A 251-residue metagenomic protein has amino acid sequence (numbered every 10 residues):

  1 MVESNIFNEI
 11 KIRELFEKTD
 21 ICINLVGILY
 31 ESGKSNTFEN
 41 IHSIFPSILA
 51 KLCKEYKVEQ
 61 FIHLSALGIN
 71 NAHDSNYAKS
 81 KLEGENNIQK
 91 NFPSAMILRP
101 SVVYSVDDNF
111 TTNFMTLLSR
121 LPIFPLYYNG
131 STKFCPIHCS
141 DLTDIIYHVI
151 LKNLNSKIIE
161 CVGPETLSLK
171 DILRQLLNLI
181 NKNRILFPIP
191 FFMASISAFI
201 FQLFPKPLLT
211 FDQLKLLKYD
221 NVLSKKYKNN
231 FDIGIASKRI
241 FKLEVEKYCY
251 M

Functional and structural regions predicted by a protein language model:
M1-I48, L52-E55, L67-N71: NAD(P)H-binding glycine-rich loop region in Rossmannoid oxidoreductase-like domains and their noncatalytic homologs
E31, L67-K79, V103-D108: Conserved catalytic-site region of short-chain dehydrogenase/reductase
S43-L49, S80-N91: Conserved catalytic Lys-bearing alpha helix of Rossmann-like short-chain dehydrogenase/reductases
S65, E85-D107: Conserved beta-loop-beta element that borders a ligand/cofactor-binding pocket
N109-T111, N129-L151, K157: Substrate-positioning beta->alpha
M115-Y128: A short C-terminal helix-loop "cap" of Rossmann-like NAD(P)-dependent dehydrogenase/epimerase domains
V149-T210, K225-M251: Mid/C-terminal beta-alpha module of Rossmann-like enzyme folds, strongest in SDR-family dehydrogenases/epimerases
